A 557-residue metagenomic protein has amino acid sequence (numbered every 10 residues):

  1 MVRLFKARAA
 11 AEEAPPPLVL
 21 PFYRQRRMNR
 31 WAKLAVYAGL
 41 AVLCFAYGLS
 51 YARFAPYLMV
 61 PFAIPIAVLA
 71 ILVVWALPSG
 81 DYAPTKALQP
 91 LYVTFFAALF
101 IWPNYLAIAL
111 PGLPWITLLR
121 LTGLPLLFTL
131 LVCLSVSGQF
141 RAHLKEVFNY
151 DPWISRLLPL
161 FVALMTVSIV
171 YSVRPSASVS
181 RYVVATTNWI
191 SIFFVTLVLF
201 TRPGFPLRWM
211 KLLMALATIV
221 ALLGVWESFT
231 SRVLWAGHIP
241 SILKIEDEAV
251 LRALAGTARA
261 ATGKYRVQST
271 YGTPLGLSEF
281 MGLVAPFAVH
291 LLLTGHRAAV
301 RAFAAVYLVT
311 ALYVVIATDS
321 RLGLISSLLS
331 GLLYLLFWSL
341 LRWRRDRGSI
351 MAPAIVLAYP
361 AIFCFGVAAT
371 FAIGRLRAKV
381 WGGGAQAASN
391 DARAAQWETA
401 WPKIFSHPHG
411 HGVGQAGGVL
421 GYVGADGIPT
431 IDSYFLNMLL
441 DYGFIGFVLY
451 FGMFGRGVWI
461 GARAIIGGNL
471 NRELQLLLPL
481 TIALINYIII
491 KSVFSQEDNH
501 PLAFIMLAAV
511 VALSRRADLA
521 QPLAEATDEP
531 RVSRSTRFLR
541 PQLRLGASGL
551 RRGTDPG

Functional and structural regions predicted by a protein language model:
R3, P159-V170, S191, R208-L340 (+1 more regions): Alpha-helical transmembrane segments of multi-pass inner-membrane proteins
G39-A46, T85-I190, Y487-I490, R552 (+1 more regions): N-terminal hydrophobic segments of proteins, predominantly signal-anchor/transmembrane helices of inner/organellar
A52-A55, I219-W235, A258, T318 (+3 more regions): A membrane-periplasm/extracellular boundary helix in multi-pass inner-membrane enzymes that assemble envelope glycans
V68-I71, S327-L332, P479-I488, S495-R544: Transmembrane alpha-helices of multi-pass inner-membrane enzymes
D81-F96, V147-V162, V184, T196-R232 (+1 more regions): Interfacial loop-to-transmembrane-helix boundary motif in multi-pass membrane proteins
L91-A98, F303-L312, G461-V493: Loop-to-helix entry and N-terminal half of a specific, functionally important transmembrane alpha helix in multi-pass
Y265, S269, T273-L275, V314-I316 (+2 more regions): A conserved mid-to-late transmembrane alpha helix and its immediate loop/hinge that forms the functional core
F371-Y442, G461-G468: Long extracytoplasmic/lumenal interhelical loops at the membrane interface of multi-pass membrane proteins
